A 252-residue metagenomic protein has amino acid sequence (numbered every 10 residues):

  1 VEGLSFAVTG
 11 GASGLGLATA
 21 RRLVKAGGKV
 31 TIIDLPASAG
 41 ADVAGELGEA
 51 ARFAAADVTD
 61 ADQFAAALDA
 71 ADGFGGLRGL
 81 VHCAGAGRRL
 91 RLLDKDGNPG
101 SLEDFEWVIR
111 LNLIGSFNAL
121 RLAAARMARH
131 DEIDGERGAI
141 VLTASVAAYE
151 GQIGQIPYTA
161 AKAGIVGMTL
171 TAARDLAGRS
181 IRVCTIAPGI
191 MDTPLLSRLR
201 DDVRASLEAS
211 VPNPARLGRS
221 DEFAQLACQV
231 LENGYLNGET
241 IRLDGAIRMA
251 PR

Functional and structural regions predicted by a protein language model:
A86, N98-N118, V141, I165: Catalytic Tyr-X3-Lys loop
A86-E106, A125, R129-D134, G154-P157 (+1 more regions): Conserved mid-core segment of classical short-chain dehydrogenase/reductases
R110, D202-E222: Catalytic Tyr-x(3-8)-Lys segment
L120, A161, T169: Active-site helix of classical SDR
A125, A173-D175: Alpha-helical segment proximal to the catalytic Tyr-Lys
S145: Residue(s) in the substrate-gating loop at a strand-loop-helix junction that position the organic substrate next
A177, R182, L236-E239: Short, small/polar-rich loop/turn modules that mediate ligand/substrate recognition or access, typified
R219-L243, R248: C-terminal substrate-recognition "lid" of short-chain dehydrogenase/reductases
